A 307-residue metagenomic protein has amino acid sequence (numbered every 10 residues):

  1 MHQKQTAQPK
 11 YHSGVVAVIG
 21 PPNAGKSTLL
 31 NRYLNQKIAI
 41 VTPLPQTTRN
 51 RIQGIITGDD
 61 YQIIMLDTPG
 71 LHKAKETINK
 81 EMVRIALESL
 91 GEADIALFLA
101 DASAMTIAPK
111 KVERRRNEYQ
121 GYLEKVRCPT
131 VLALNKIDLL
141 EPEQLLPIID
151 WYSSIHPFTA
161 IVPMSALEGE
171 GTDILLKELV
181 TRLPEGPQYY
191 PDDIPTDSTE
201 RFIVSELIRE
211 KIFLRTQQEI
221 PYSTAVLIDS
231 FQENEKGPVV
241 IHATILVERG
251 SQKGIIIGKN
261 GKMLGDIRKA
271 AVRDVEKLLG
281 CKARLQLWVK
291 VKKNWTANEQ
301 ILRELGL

Functional and structural regions predicted by a protein language model:
H2-G91, I95, A100: Conserved G1/Walker A P-loop phosphate-binding module
G25, G171, M263: Conserved glycine(s) of the Walker
Q36, I55-D59, A74, S89-A96 (+8 more regions): Conserved, well-folded catalytic cores of nucleic-acid-processing and energy-transducing macromolecular machines
T48, H72-K73, T106, L140-E141 (+1 more regions): Catalytic P-loop NTPase motifs of RecA-like helicase/translocase cores
T57-Q62, E81-I161, Q232-E235: Conserved C-terminal guanine-recognition region of P-loop GTPase G domains, centered on the G4
D67, N135, S165: Active-site glycine-centered loops adjacent to acidic/histidine catalytic or metal-binding residues that shape
C128-P129, D138-T196, E200: Canonical P-loop GTPase G-domain recognition
E200-L307: P-loop NTP-binding site
